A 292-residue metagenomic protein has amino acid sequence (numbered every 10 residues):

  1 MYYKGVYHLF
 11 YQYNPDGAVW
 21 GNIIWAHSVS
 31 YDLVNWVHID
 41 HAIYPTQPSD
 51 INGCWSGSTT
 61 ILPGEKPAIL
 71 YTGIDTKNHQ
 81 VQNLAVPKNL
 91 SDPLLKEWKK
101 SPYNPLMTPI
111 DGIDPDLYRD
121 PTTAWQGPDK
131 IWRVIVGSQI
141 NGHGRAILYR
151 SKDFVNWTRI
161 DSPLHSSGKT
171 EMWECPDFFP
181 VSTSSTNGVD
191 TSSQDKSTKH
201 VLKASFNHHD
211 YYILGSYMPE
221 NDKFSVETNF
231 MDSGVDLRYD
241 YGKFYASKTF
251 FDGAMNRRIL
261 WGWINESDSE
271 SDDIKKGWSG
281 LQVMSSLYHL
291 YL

Functional and structural regions predicted by a protein language model:
M1-D120, W125-E174, P180-D240, M255 (+1 more regions): Beta-rich carbohydrate-recognition and catalytic domains
T249: Phosphate/diphosphate-binding loops
